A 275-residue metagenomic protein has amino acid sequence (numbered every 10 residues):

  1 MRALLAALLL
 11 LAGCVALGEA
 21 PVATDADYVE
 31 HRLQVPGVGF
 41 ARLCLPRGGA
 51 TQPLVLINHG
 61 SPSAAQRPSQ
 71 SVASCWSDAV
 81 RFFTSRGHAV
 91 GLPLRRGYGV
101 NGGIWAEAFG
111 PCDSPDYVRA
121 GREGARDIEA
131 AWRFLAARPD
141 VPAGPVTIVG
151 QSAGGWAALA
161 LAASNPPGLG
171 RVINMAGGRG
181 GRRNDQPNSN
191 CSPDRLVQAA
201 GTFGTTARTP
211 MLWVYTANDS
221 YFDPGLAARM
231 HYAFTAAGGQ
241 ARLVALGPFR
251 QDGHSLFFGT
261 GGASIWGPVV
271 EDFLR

Functional and structural regions predicted by a protein language model:
L17-G49: N-terminal cap/lid segment of alpha/beta-hydrolase-fold proteins
T51-Q52, S61-G102, Y221-D223: Short substrate-entry loop that stabilizes the transition state in hydrolases
N58-G60, Y215: The conserved beta1-alpha1 loop
F109-P139: Alpha/beta-hydrolase active-site loop
V141-Q151: Alpha/beta-hydrolase fold nucleophile elbow
G150-A160: Glycine-rich nucleophile elbow surrounding the catalytic serine of serine-hydrolase chemistry
R171, G177-A237: The feature captures the conserved acid-bearing segment of alpha/beta-hydrolase catalytic domains
A237-R275: C-terminal catalytic histidine-bearing segment of alpha/beta-hydrolase fold enzymes
